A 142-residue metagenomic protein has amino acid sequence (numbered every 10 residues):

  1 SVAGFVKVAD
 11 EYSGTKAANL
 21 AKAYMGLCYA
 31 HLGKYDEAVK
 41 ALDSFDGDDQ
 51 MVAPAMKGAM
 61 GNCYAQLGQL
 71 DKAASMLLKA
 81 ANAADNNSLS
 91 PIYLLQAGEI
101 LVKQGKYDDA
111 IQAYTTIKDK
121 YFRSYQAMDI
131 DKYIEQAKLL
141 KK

Functional and structural regions predicted by a protein language model:
D10-A18, L32, D46-P54, N82-S90 (+1 more regions): Short solvent-exposed coil/turn linkers within tandem alpha-helical repeat scaffolds
